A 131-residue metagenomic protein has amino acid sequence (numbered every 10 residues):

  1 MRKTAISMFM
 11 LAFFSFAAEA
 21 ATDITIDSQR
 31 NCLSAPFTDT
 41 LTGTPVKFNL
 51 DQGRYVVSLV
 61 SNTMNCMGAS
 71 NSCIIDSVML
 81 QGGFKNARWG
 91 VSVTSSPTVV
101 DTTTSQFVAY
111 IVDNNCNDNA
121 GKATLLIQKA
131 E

Functional and structural regions predicted by a protein language model:
T4-F16: Sec-dependent N-terminal signal peptides
A20-E131: Acidic, Ser/Thr/Pro
